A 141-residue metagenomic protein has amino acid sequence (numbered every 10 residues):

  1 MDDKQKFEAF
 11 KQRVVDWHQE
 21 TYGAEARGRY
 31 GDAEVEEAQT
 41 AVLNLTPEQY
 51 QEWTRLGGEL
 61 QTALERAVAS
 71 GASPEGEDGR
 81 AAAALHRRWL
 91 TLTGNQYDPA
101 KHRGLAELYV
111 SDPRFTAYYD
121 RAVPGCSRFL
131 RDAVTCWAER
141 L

Functional and structural regions predicted by a protein language model:
M1-L141: Amphipathic alpha-helical "stalk" segments
